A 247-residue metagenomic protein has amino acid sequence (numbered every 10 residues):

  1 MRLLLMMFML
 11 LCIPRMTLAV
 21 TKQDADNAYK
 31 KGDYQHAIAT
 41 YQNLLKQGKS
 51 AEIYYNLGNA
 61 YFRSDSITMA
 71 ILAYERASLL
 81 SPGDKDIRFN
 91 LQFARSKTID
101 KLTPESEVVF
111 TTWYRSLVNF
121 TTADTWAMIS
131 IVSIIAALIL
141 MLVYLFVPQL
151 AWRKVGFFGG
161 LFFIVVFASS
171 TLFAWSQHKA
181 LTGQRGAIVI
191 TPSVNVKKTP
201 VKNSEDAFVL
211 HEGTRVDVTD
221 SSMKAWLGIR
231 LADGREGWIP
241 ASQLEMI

Functional and structural regions predicted by a protein language model:
S106-L145: Membrane-embedded alpha-helical segments of integral membrane proteins
W152-S176: Internal/C-terminal transmembrane anchor helices
A207-A241: SH3/SH3-like beta-barrel superfamily modules
